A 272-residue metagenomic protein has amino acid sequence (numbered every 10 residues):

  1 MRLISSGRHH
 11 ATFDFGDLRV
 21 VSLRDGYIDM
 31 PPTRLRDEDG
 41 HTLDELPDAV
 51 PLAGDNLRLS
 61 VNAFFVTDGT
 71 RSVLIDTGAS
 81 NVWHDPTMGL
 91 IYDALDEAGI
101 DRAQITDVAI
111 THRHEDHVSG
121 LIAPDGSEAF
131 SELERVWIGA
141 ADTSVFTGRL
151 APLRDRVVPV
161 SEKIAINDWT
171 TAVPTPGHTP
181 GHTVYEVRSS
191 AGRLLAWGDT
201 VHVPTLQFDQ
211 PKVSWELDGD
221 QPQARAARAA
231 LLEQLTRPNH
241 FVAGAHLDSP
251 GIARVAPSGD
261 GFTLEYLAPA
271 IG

Functional and structural regions predicted by a protein language model:
M1-H9: Short acidic, Pro/Gly- and aromatic-enriched capping/linker segments at domain boundaries
H9-E97, V184-T200: Conserved beta-strand hairpin/beta-sheet module of binuclear metal-dependent hydrolase folds, prominently
L46-L57, G99, W215-R228: A short acidic, glycine-rich active-site loop that binds or catalyzes chemistry on phosphate/adenosine moieties
D76, H112, H178: Conserved G/P- and acidic residue-centered "switch" motifs that form tight phosphate/ATP-binding loops in soluble
S80, D142, K163-I164, V173-P174 (+2 more regions): Metallo-beta-lactamase
G89-I100, Q104-T106, I122-A123, F130-T179 (+1 more regions): Metallo-beta-lactamase
I105-D116: Metallo-beta-lactamase
A253-G272: Short, basic/aromatic-enriched C-terminal tail that caps enzymatic domains
